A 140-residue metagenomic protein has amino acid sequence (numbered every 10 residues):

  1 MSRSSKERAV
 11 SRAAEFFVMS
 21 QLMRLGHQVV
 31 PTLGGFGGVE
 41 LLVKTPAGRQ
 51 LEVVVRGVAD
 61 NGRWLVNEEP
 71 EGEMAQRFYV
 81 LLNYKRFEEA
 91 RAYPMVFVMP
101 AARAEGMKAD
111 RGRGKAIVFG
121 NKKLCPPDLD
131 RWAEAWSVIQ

Functional and structural regions predicted by a protein language model:
M1-G37, L42-Q140: Mixed-charge (Asp/Glu-Lys/Arg
